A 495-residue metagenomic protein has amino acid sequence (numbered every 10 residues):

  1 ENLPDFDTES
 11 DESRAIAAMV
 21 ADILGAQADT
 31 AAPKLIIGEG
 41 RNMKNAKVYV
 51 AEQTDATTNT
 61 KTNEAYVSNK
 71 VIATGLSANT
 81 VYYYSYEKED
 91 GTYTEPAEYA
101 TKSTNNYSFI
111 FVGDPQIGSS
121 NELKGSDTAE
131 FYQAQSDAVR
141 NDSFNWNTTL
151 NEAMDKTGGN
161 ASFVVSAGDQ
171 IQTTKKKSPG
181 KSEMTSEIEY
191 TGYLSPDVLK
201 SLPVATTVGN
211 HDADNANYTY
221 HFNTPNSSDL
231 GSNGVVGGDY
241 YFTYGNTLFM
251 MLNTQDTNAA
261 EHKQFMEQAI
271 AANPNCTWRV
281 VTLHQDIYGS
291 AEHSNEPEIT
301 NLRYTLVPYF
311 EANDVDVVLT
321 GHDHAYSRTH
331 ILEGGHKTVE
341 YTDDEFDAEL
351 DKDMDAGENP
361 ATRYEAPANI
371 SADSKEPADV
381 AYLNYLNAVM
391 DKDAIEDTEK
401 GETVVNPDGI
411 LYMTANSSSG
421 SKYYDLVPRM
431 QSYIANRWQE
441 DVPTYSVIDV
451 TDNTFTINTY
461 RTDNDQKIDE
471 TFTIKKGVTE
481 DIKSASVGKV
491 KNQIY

Functional and structural regions predicted by a protein language model:
E1-T207, A213-V236, A260-A271, S294-N313: Divalent metal-dependent phosphoesterase catalytic cores across multiple superfamilies
L35, Y84, M251, T456-T459: Short hydrophobic/aromatic-rich beta-strand segments that constitute the beta-sheet cores of beta-sandwich/beta-barrel
A73, V81-E98, Q133, S178-N275 (+5 more regions): Extended active-site neighborhood of metal-dependent phosphoesterases/phosphodiesterases
F111, S166, T243-Y244, V450 (+2 more regions): Generic beta-strand structural signal
F111-Q116, G168-Q170, N210-H211, T254-Q255 (+3 more regions): Active-site metal-binding loops of divalent metal-dependent hydrolases
S162-V164, T277-R279, D316: Conserved acidic residues
T247-L248, L283-I287, Q431-T471: Extracellular low-complexity, Gly/Ser/Thr-rich intrinsically disordered linkers and protease-sensitive activation/hinge
V487-Y495: C-terminal cell-surface addressing/anchoring modules of secreted/extracellular proteins
